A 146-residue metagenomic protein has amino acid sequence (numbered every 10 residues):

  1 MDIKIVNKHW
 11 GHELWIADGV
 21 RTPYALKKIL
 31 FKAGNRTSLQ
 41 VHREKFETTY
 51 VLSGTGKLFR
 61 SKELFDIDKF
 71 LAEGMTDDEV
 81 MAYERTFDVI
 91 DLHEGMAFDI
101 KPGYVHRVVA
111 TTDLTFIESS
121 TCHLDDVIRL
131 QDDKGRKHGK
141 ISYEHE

Functional and structural regions predicted by a protein language model:
D2, F70-L71, M75-D77, M81 (+2 more regions): Double-stranded beta-helix
D2-F46, L52: A short glycine-rich, His/Asp/Glu-containing loop-to-beta-strand
V20, K32, T37, K45-E47 (+5 more regions): A generic structural micro-environment signature that highlights single residues at secondary-structure boundaries
P23, A33, R43, E84-T86 (+2 more regions): Residues that act as N-cap/strand-start positions at coil-to-secondary-structure junctions
S38-Q40, T49, L58-R60, D88-I90 (+3 more regions): Short beta-strand His + acidic residue motifs that chelate non-heme Fe in jelly-roll/DSBH and cupin folds
R43-M81: Glycine- and acidic-residue-biased ligand/ion/polar-headgroup-sensing regions
